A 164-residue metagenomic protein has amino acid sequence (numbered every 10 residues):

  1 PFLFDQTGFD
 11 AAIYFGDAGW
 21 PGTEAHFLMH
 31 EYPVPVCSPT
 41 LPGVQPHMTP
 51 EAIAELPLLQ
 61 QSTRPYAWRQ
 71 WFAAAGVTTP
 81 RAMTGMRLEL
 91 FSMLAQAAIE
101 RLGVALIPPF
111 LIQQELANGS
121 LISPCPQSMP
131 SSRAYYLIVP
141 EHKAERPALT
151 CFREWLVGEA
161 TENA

Functional and structural regions predicted by a protein language model:
P1-L59, T63-R87: Acidic, Gly/Pro-rich loop/turn segments at junctions of secondary structure
F4-D5, I53, Q96-R101, L116 (+1 more regions): Hydrophobic residues within well-ordered alpha-helices
P21, P42-G43, A105, S131 (+1 more regions): Alpha-helix N-cap/loop-to-helix initiation residues
T23, S123-P126: Short beta-strand/turn micro-motifs at beta-sheet edges
V36, L106, I138-P140: Short hydrophobic/aromatic beta-strand micro-patches that form the beta-sheet surface supporting nucleotide- or nucleic
T40-L41, L111, K143: Short, well-ordered alpha-helical scaffold segment located in the soluble/lumenal catalytic or ligand-binding core
P80-S123, P130-S131: Hydrophobic hinge/microswitch elements
P126-A164: A late-sequence structural motif
